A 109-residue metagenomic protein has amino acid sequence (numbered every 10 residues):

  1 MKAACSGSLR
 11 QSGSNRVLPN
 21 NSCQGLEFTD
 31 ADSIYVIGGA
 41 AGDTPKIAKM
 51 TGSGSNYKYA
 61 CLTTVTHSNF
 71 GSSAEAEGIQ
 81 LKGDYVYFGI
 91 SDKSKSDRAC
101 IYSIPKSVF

Functional and structural regions predicted by a protein language model:
M1-K2, G42-G52, S94-F109: Structural motif
G7-V17, K58-N69: A short beta-strand motif characteristic of beta-propeller blades
S8, K49-T51, T64-T66, Y85 (+1 more regions): Ser/Thr- (and often Asn-) enriched beta-sheet segments in non-cytosolic proteins
G13-K58: Loop/turn-rich, solvent-exposed surfaces of beta-rich toroidal or solenoidal domains
L18-E27, F70-K82: Repeated scaffold domains used in trafficking and secretory/extracellular systems, primarily beta-propellers
S33-V36, Y85-G89: Conserved beta-propeller blade signature
G71-E77, G83-Y85, S91-F109: Extended, charged low-complexity segments that frequently continue into or abut oligomerization scaffolds
